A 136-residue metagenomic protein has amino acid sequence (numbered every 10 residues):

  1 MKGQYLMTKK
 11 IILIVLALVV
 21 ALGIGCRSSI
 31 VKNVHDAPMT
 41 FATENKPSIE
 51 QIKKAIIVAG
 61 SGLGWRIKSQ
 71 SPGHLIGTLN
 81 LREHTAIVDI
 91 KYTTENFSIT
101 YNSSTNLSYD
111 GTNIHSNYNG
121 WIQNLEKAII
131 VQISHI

Functional and structural regions predicted by a protein language model:
K2-G3, V20, K46: Helix-centric, low-specificity signal for extended rod-like, repetitive segments
G3-L13: Bacterial N-terminal signal peptides that target proteins for export
L13-V20: Sec-dependent N-terminal signal peptides
L22-G25: C-terminal motif of bacterial Sec signal peptides marking the signal peptidase cleavage site
R27-I136: Ser/Thr-rich, low-complexity intrinsically disordered terminal regions
